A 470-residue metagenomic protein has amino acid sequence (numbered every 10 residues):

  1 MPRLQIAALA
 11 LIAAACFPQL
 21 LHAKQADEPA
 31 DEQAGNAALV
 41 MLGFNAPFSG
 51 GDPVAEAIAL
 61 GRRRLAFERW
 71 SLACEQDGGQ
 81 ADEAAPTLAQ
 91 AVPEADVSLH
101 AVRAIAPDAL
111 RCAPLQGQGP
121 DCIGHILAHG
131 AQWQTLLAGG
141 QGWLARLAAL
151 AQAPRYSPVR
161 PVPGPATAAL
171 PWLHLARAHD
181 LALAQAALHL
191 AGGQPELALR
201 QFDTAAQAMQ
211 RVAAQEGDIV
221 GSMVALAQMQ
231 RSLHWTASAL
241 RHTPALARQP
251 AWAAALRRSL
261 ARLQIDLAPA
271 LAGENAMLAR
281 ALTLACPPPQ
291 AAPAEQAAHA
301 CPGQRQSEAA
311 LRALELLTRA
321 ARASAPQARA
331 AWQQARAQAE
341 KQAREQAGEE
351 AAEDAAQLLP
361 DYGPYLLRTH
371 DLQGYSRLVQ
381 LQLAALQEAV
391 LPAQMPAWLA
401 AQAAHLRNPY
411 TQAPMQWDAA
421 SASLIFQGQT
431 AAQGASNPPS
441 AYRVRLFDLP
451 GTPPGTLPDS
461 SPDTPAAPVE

Functional and structural regions predicted by a protein language model:
M1-A7: Bacterial N-terminal signal peptides that target proteins for export
A8-C16: Bacterial N-terminal signal peptides
F17-E470: Short acidic linear motifs
